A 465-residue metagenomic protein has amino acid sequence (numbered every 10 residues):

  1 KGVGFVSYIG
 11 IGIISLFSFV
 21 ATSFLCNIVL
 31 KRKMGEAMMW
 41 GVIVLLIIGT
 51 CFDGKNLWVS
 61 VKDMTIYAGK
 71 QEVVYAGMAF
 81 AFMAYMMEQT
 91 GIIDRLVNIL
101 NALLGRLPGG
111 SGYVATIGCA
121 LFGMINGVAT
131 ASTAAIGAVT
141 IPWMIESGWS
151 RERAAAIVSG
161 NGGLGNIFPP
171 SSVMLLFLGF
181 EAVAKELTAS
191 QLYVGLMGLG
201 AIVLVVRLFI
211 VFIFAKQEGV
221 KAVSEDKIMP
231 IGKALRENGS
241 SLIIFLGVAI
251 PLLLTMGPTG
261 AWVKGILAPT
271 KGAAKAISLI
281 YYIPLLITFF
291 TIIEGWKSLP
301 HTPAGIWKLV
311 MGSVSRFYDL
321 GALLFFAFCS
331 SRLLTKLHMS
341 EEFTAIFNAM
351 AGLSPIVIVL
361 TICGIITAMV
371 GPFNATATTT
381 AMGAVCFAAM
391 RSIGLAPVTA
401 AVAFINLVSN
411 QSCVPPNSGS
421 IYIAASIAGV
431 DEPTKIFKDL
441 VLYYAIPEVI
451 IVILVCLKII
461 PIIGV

Functional and structural regions predicted by a protein language model:
K1-A81, M86-Q89, D94-N98, I213-S224: N-terminal alpha-helical transmembrane segments of multi-pass membrane transport and channel/translocase proteins
G4-S23, M38, L45, F52-D53 (+3 more regions): Long, contiguous bundles of hydrophobic transmembrane helices that form the permeation core of multi-pass
G12-I14, G69-V74, N101-T116, G148-R153 (+4 more regions): Membrane-interfacial loop-to-helix junctions in multi-pass transporters
M38-M39, K62-D94, K275-E341, G364-A368: Core transmembrane alpha-helical segments of multi-pass membrane transporters/permeases
G54-Y67, E181-Q191, G257-A273, A304 (+2 more regions): Membrane-interface helix termini and inter-helical loops of multi-pass transporters
M78-A79, R106-T140, L353-A388, S392-I393 (+1 more regions): Hydrophobic alpha-helical transmembrane segments of multi-pass integral membrane proteins, predominantly secondary
R95-N98, A102, R106-A115, I145-N161 (+3 more regions): Membrane-interface alpha-helices at helix entry/exit sites of multi-pass transporters
F122-I136, R151-Q191, R207-F212, T367-T380 (+2 more regions): Alpha-helical transmembrane segments and, especially, the helix-loop junctions at the ends of these helices
